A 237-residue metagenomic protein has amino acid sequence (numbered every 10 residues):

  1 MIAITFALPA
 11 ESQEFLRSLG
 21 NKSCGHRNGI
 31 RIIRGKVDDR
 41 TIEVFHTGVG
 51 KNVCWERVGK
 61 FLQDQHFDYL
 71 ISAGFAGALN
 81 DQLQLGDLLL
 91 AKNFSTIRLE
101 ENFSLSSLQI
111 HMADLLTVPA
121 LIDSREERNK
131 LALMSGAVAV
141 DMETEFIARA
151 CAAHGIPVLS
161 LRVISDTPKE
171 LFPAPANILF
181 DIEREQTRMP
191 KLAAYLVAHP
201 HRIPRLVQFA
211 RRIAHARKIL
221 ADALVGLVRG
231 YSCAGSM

Functional and structural regions predicted by a protein language model:
M1-A3: Extreme N-terminal starter segment of soluble prokaryotic enzymes
T5-A7, F45: Short hydrophobic segments within beta-strands
L8-P9, T144: Helix N-cap/beta->alpha junction signal
E11-F15, V53: Short N-terminal binding/cap micro-motifs at the start of the first secondary-structure element
F15-K22: Short, aromatic/basic amphipathic alpha-helical patches
H26-M237: Glycine-rich phosphate- or other oxyanion-binding loops that anchor nucleotides, phosphorylated ligands
